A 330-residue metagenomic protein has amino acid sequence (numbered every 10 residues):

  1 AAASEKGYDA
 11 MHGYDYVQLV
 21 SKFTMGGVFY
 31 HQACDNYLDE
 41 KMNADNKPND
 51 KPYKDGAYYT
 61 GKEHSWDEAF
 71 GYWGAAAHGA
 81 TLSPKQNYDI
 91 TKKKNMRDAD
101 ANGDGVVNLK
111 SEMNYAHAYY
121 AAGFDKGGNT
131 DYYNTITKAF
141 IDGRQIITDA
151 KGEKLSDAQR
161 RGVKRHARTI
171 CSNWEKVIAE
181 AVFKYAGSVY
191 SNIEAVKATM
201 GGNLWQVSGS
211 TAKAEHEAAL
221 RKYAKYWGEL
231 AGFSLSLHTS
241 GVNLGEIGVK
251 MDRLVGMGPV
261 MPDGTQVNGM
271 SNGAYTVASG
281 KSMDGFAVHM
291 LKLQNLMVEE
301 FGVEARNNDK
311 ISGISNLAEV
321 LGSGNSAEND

Functional and structural regions predicted by a protein language model:
A1-D330: Mature extracytoplasmic or organellar-lumen-exposed domains after removal of signal/transit peptides
